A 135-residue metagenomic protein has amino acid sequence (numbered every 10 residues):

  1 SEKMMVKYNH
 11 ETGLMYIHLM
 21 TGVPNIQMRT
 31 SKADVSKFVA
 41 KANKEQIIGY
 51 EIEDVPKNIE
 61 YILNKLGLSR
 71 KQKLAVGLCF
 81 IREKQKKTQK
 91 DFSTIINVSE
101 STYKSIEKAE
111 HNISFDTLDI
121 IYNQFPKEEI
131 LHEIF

Functional and structural regions predicted by a protein language model:
S1-N58: DNA-contacting interfaces and partner/effector-binding or oligomerization modules in DNA-centric proteins
I62-K84, L131-H132: A short, Lys/Arg-rich alpha-helix, primarily the initiator
G77, T88, S114-T117: Residues that mark the N-terminal boundary/hinge immediately upstream of a DNA-recognition element
K84-K104: Short alpha-helical DNA-recognition segment
S114-I134: DNA major-groove recognition helix of helix-turn-helix/homeodomain DNA-binding modules
